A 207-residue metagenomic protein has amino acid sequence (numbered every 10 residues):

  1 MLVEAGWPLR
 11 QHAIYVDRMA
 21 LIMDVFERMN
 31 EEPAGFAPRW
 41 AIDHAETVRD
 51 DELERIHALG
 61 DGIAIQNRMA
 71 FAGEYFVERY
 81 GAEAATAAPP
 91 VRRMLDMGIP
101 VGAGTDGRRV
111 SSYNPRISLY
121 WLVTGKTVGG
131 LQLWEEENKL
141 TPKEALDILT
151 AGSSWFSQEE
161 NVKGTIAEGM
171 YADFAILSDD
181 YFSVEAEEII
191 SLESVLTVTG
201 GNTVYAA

Functional and structural regions predicted by a protein language model:
V3-R10, D17-W40, H44-A45, D50-E54 (+4 more regions): His/Asp/Glu-enriched, well-ordered alpha-helical/loop segment that forms or immediately abuts the divalent-metal
A58: Short, surface-exposed basic-aromatic patches at helix termini and helix-loop junctions that form
